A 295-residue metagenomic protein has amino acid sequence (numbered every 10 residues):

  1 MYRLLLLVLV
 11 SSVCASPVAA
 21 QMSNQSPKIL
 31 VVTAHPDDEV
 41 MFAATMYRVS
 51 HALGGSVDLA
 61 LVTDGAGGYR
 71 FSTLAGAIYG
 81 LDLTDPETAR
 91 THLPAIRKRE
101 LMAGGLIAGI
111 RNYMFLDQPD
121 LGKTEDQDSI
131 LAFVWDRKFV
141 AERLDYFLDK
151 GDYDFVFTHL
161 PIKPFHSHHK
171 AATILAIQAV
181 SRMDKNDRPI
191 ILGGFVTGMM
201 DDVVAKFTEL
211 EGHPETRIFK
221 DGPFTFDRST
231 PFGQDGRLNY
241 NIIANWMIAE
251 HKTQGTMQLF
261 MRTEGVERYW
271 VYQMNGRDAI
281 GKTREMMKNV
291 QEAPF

Functional and structural regions predicted by a protein language model:
Y2-R3, A20-V32, S129-F295: Metal-dependent de-N-acetylase/amidase catalytic core
L4-S12: Sec-dependent N-terminal signal peptides
L6, V40-F42, A172: Hydrophobic side chains within alpha-helical segments
V8, L59-L61, I190-V196: A generic structural motif
S11-A19: C-terminal segment of classical bacterial N-terminal signal peptides
A20-G151, Q178: Active-site rim/loop-helix segments in enzyme catalytic domains that contact anionic ligands
